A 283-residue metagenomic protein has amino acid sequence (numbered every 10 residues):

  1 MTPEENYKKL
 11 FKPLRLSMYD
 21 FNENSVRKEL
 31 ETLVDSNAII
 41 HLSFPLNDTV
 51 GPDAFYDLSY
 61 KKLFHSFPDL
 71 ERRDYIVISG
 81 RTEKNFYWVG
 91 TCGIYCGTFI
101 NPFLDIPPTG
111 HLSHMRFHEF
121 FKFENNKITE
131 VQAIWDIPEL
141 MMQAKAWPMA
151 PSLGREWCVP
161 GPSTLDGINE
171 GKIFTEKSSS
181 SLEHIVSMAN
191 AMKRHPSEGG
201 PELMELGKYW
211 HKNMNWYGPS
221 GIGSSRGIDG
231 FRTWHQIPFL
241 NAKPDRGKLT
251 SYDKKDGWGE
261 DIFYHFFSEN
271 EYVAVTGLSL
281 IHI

Functional and structural regions predicted by a protein language model:
M1-L280: C-terminal and inter-domain tail/linker signature
